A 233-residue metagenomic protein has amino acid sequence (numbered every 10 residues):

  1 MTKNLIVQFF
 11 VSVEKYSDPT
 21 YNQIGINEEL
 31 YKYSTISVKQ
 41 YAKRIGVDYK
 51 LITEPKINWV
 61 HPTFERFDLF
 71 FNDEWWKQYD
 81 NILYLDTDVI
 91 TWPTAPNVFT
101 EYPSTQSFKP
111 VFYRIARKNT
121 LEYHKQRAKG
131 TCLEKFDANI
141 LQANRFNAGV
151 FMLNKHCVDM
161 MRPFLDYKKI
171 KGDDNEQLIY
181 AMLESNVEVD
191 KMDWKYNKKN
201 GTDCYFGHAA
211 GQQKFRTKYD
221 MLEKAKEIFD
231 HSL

Functional and structural regions predicted by a protein language model:
M1-Y79, A210-L233: N-terminal anchoring/stem segment of glycosyltransferases
I6, K50-I52, L83-D86, S107-P110 (+2 more regions): A structural signal for short, well-ordered beta-strand segments and their strand-loop junctions that often border
D18, P93-A95, R162: Short glycine-/acidic-enriched loop or helix-start segments at secondary-structure transitions that form or flank
S34-I36, T91-A95, W194-K198: Short, polar loop motifs at secondary-structure junctions
I57-L85, T91-F99, S107-F108, F146-A148 (+1 more regions): A conserved donor-nucleotide-binding helix/loop in the catalytic core of Leloir-type glycosyltransferases
Y79, S104-Q106, V187, C204: Short, high-confidence coil segments that cap the C-terminus of an alpha-helix and link into the following beta-strand
I90-F136: Conserved donor-nucleotide/metal-binding helix-loop-beta segment in metal-dependent transferases, i.e., the alpha-helix
L141-L233: Catalytic core and acceptor-binding pocket of nucleotide-sugar-dependent glycosyltransferases
